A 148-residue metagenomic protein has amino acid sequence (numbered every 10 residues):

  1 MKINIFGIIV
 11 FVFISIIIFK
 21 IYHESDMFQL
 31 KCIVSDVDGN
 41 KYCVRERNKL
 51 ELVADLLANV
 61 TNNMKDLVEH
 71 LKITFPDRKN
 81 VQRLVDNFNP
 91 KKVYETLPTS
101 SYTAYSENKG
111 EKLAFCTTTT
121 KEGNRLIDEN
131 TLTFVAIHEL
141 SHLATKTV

Functional and structural regions predicted by a protein language model:
M1-T133, L143-V148: Active-site-proximal or metal-binding-adjacent scaffold patches in catalytic folds
A136: A conserved beta-strand element that flanks and buttresses the S-adenosyl-L-methionine
E139: Walker B catalytic acidic pair
